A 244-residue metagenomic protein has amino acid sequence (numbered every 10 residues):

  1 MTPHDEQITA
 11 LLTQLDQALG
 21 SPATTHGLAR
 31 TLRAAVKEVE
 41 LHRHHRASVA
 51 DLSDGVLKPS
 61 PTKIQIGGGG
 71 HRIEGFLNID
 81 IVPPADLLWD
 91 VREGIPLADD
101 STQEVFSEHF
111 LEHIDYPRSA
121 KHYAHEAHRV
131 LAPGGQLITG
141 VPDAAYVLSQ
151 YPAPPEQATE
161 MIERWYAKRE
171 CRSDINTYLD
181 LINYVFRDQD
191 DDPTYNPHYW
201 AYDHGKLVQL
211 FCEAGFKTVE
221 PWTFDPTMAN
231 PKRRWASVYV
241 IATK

Functional and structural regions predicted by a protein language model:
M1-K58: Membrane-proximal basic amphipathic "stem/tether" segments
R30-H42, K58-I66, I95-P96, N196-W200: Short low-complexity stretches enriched in small and charged residues
H45-V49, K63, H204: A structural signal for well-ordered alpha-helical scaffolds and beta->alpha junctions
A50-P59, F76-I81, S149-W165: Short charge-dense sequence patches
L57-K58, G69, K232-W235: A short catalytic or substrate-binding loop motif that flags glycine-/basic-rich loops and adjacent residues that bind
P61-S149, G205, V240-K244: Conserved SAM-binding loop
R118-H122, E126, A132, Q136-T243: S-adenosyl-L-methionine-dependent methyltransferase catalytic module, highlighting the catalytic core
